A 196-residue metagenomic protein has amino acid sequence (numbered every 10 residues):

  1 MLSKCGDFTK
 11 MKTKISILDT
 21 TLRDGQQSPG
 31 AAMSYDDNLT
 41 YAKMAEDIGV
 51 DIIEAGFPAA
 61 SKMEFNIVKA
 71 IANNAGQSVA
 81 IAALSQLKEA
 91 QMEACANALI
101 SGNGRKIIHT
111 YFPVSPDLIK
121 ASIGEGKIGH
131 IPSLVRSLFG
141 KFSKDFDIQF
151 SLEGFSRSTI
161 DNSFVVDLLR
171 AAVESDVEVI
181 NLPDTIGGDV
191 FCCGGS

Functional and structural regions predicted by a protein language model:
L2-T13: Conserved oxyanion/phosphate-binding beta-strand-loop segments in alpha/beta enzyme cores
D7, P29-G30, F57: Intrinsically disordered, low-complexity segments enriched in glycine/proline and serine/threonine
K12-I17, Q27-I52, N66-G76, E89-S196: Alpha/beta enzyme core
L22-Q26: Conserved phosphate/anionic-ligand binding catalytic regions in large, soluble enzymes, centered on
V50-P58, A82: Divalent metal-dependent hydrolysis catalytic cores, especially in the metallo-beta-lactamase
P58-M63, Q86-E89: Short active-site-proximal "capping" loops at secondary-structure junctions
Q77-S85: A glycine-rich helix N-cap at a beta->alpha junction
